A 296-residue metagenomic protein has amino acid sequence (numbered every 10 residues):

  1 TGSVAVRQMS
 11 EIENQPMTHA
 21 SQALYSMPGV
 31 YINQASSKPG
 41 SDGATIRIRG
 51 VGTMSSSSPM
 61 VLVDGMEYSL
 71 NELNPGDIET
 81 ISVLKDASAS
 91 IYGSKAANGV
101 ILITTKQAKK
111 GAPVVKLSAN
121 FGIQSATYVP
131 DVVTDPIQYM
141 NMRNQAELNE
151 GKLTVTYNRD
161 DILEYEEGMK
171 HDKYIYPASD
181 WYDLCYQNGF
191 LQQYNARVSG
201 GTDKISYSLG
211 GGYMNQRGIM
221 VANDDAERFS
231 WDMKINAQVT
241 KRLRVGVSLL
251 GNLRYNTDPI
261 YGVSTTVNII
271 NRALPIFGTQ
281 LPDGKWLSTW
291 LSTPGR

Functional and structural regions predicted by a protein language model:
A5-P16, S26-Y31, K38-G40, A44 (+3 more regions): Residues embedded in well-ordered regular secondary structure
M9, M17, S21-L24, P75-I78: Extracytoplasmic/secreted envelope proteins and their assembly/folding machinery, especially bacterial periplasmic
S21-D64, L70, E79-T80, A89-K109: Extracytoplasmic beta-strand/coil segments of soluble accessory domains associated with Gram-negative outer-membrane
V83-L84: Charged docking surfaces used in two-component/phosphorelay signaling
A126-Y128, D172-G212, Q216-A222, S230-R296: Flexible loop and strand-edge segments within Gram-negative outer membrane beta-barrel domains
